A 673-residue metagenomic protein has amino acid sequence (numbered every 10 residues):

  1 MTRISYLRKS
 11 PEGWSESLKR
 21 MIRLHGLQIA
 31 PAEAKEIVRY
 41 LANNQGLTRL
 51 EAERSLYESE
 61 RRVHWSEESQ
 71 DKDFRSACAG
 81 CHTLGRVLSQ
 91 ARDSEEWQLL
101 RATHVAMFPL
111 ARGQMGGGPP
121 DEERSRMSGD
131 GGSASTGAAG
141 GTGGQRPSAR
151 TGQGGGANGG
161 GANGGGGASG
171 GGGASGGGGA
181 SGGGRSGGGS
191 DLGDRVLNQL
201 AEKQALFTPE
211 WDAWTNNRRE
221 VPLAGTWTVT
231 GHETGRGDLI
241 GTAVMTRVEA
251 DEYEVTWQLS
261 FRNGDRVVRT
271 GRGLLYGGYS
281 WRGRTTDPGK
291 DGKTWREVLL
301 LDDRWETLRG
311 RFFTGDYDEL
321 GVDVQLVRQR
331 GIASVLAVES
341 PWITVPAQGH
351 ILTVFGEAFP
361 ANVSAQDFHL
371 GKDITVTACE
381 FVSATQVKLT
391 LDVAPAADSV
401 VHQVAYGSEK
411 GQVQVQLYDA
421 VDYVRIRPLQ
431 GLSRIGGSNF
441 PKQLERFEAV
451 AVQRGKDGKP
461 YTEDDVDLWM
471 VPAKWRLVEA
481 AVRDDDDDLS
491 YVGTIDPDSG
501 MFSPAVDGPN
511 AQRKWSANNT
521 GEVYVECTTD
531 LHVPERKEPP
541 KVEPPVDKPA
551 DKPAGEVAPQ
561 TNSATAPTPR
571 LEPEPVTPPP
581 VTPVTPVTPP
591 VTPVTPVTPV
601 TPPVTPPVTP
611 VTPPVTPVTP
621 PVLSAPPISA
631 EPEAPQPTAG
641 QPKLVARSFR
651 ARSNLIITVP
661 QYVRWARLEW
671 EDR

Functional and structural regions predicted by a protein language model:
M1-T2, I37, F74-R86: The canonical Cys-X-X-Cys-His
T2-H25, T83-P109: Gly/Gly-Pro-rich "capping" loops immediately C-terminal to redox-active cysteine motifs in periplasmic/lumenal
L27-S55, F108-G131, G137, G183-W214: C-terminal capping alpha-helices of c-type cytochrome domains
H82, R218-R304, R309-T314, E319-L320: Central antiparallel beta-sheet cores of small beta-barrel/beta-sandwich binding domains
P209, A213, R296, L300-A337 (+2 more regions): Edge beta-strand at a domain terminus
L300-D302, T390-D398, S503-R513, A517: Short, surface-exposed loop/turn segments at beta-strand-coil junctions that are enriched for proline with nearby
V327-D367, K410-T462, Y662-R664, L668-E671: Beta-strand/beta-sandwich contexts
P346-E409, W469-A473, V478, R483-V492 (+2 more regions): Immunoglobulin-like IPT/TIG beta-sandwich domains and homologous Ig-like subdomains
